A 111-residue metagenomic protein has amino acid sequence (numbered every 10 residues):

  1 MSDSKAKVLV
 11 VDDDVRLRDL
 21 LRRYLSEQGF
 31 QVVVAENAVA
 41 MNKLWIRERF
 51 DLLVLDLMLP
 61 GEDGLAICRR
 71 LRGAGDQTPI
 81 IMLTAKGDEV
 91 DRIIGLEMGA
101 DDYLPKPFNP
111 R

Functional and structural regions predicted by a protein language model:
K5, R49-D51, G75-P79: His-Asp phosphorelay/catalytic-motif detector in bacterial-type signaling
L9, V34-L52: Acidic, metal-coordinating helix/loop segments flanking the phosphotransfer/catalytic sites of two-component signaling
R18, P60, A74, D88 (+1 more regions): The feature encodes the CheY-like receiver
D19-E27: Charged docking surfaces used in two-component/phosphorelay signaling
N37, D63-A66: Acidic catalytic/metal-coordinating carboxylates
K43, L65-D76: Short amphipathic alpha-helix used as the core "switch/output" element in two-component signaling
D56, T84: Active-site residues of response regulator receiver
